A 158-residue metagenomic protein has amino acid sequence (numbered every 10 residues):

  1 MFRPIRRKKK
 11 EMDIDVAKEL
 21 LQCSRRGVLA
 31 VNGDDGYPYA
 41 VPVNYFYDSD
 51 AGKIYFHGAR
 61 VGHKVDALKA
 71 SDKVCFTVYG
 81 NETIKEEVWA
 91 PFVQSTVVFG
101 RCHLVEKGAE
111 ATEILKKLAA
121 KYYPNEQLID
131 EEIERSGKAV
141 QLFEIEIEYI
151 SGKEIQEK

Functional and structural regions predicted by a protein language model:
M1-C23: Extreme N-terminal tail/first-helix region
F2-K8, T83-K158: Charged, gly/pro-rich active-site loop segments
E11-M12, C23-V28, N125-L128: Short Pro/Gly-enriched beta-strand edge/turn motifs at strand-loop
I14, V61-G62: Structural motif corresponding to alpha-helix initiation and N-cap regions
L20-L21, A67-L68, L118: A generic structural signal for nonpolar/aromatic side chains embedded in well-ordered alpha-helices
S24-R60, F76: Short beta-strand segments
V28, Y55, C75, F99 (+1 more regions): Beta-strand secondary-structure signal
H63-P91: Helix-adjacent hinge/juxtasegments
